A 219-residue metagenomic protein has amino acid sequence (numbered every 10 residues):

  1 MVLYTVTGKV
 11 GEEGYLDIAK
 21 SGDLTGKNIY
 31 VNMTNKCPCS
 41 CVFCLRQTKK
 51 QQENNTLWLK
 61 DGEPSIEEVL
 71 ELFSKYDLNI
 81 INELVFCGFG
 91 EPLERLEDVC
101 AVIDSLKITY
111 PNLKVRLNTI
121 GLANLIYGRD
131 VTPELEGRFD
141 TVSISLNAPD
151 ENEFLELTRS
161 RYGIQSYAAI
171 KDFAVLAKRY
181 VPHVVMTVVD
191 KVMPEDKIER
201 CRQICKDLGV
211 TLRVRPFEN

Functional and structural regions predicted by a protein language model:
M1-N35, V42-D61, L78-I80: N-terminal [4Fe-4S]-dependent radical SAM core
Y15-D17, E71-L72, G128-T132: A generic local structural motif
Y30, L45, V85, S143 (+1 more regions): Conserved beta-strand positions in the central sheet of alpha/beta enzyme cores
K36-P38, K191: Short, solvent-exposed loop/turn segments at secondary-structure junctions
S40, E53, D150-F154: Short acidic/His/Gly/Ser-rich catalytic and metal-binding motifs that mark active-site loops of diverse hydrolases
P64-F89: Short Fe-S-cluster ligation motifs
F89-N219: Conserved AdoMet/S-adenosylmethionine-binding subsite of the radical SAM
